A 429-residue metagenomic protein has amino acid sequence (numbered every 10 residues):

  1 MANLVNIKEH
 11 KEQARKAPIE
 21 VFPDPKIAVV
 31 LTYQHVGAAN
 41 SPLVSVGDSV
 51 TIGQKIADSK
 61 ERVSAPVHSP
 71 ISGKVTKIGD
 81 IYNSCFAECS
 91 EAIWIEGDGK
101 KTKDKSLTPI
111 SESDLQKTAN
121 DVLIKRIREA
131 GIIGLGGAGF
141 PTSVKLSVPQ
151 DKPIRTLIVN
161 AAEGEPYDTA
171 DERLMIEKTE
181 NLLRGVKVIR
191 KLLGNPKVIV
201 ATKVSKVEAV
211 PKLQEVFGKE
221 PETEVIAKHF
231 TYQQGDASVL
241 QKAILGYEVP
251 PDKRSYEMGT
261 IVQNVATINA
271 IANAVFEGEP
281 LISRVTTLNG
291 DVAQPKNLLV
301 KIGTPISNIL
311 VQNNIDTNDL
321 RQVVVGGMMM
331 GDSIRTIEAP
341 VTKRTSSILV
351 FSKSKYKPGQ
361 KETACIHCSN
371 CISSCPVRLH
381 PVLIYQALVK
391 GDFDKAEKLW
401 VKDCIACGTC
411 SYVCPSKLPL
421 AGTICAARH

Functional and structural regions predicted by a protein language model:
M1-L43, W94: N-terminal, Lys/Arg-enriched amphipathic/low-complexity engagement segments that precede the first folded domain
N40-S49, G53: Short histidine-centered loop motifs in beta-beta connectors
V50-S64, G79, S90-G97: Short hydrophobic beta/alpha edge segments that flank linear recognition/processing sites
G73-V75: Conserved hydrophobic positions within beta-strands
Y82-F140, P149-D151, V207, E224: Acidic low-complexity segments
G99-A119, L123, G131, G136 (+3 more regions): Flanking helices and flexible, charged tails adjoining ferredoxin-like Fe-S electron-transfer domains in multi-subunit
N195-I306, Q312-D319, G327: Hydrophobic alpha-helical positions that pack around
S346-E362, I372, P376-H429: Ferredoxin-type iron-sulfur electron-transfer modules in oxidoreductases and energy-metabolism complexes
